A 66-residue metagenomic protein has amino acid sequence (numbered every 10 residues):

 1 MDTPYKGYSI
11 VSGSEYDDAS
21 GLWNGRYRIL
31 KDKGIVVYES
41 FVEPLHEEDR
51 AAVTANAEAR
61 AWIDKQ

Functional and structural regions predicted by a protein language model:
M1-W23: Short N-terminal "domain-start" leader segments that mark the transition from disordered tails or signal peptides into
D2-Y5, K33-V36, E58-Q66: Intrinsically disordered, low-complexity regions
I10-S14, I29, V37, I63: Hydrophobic aliphatic residue packing
D18-Y38: Short aromatic-glycine-(Arg/Gly/Cys) micro-motifs in beta-strand/loop hairpins
V36-R50: A short, exposed loop/beta-hairpin motif centered on an aromatic-Gly-Thr core
H46-D64: A short, charged, amphipathic alpha-helix used as a generic interaction element across diverse proteins
